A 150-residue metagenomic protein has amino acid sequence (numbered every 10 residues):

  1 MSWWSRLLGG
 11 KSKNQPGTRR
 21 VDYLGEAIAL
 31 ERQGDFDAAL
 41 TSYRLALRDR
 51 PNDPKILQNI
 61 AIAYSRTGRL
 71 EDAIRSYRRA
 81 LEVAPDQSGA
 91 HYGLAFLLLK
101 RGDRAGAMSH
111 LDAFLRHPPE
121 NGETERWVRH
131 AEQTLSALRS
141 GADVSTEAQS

Functional and structural regions predicted by a protein language model:
Q15-N52: Alpha-helical segment of the N-proximal tetratricopeptide repeat
F96-E123, R129, Q133-S136: TPR/TPR-like (Sel1-like) alpha-helical repeat modules
